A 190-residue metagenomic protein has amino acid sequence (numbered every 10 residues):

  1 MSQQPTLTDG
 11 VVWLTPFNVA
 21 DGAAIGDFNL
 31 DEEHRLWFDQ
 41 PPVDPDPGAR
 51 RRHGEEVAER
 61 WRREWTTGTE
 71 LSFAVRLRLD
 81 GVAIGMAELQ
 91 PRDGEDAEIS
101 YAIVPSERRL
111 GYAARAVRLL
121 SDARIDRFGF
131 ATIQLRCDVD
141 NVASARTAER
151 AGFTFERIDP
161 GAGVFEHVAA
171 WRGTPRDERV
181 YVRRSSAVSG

Functional and structural regions predicted by a protein language model:
M1-S2, E59-W61: A generic local structural motif
M1-W37, S72-G190: Acyl-donor (CoA/ACP) binding surface of acyl/acetyltransferases
E33-R60, L71: Conserved GNAT-fold acetyl-CoA-binding loop/helix
R60-R63, A123: A generic secondary-structure signal
R63-T69: Short loop/turn motifs at secondary-structure junctions and domain boundaries
